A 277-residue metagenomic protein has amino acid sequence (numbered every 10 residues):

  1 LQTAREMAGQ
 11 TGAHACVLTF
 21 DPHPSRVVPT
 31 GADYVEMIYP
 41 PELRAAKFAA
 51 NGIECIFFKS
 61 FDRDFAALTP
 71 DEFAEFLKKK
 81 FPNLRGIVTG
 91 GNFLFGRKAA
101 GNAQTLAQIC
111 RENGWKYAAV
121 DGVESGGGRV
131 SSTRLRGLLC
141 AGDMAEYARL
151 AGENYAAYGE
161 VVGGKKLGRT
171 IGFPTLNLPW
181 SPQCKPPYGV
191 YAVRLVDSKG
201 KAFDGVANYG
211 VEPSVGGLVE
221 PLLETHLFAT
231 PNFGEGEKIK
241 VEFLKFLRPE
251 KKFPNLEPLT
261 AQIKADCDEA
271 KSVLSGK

Functional and structural regions predicted by a protein language model:
L1, G164-K277: Phosphate/ribose-recognition catalytic cores of enzymes acting on nucleotide-derived substrates
Q2-A32: ATP-dependent adenylation/pyrophosphate-handling site
H14-C16, R85, K116: Residues at the starts of beta-strands that form the adenosine-phosphate
V17, F58, A119-V120: A structural preference for short, hydrophobic beta-strand core positions in alpha/beta folds
P22-N113: N-terminal Rossmann-like or analogous alpha/beta NTP/dinucleotide-binding catalytic cores that position adenine
F48, I87, Y147, V193 (+1 more regions): Residue-level signal for inorganic ion chemistry
C110-V211: Glycine-rich, Lys/Arg-enriched anion-binding loops that position phosphate/diphosphate groups for phosphoryl
